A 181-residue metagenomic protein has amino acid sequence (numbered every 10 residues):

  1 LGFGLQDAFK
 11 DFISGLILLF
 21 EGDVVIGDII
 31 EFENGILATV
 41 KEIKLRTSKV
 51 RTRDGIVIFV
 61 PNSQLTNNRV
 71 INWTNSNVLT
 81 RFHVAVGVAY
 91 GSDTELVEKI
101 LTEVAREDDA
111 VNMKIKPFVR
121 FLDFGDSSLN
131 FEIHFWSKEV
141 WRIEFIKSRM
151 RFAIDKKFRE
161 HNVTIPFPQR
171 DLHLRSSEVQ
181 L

Functional and structural regions predicted by a protein language model:
L1, W73, V88, S92 (+3 more regions): Solvent-exposed, non-transmembrane regulatory segments of membrane-associated proteins
G4, A8, I58, N62-L65 (+2 more regions): Short acidic-hydrophobic sequence patches enriched in Asp/Glu that either
G4, A8-L19: Membrane-spanning helices that line or support transport/gating and their immediate boundary helices in channels
I17-K114, W136, K157: Soluble accessory domains appended to multi-pass membrane transport proteins
